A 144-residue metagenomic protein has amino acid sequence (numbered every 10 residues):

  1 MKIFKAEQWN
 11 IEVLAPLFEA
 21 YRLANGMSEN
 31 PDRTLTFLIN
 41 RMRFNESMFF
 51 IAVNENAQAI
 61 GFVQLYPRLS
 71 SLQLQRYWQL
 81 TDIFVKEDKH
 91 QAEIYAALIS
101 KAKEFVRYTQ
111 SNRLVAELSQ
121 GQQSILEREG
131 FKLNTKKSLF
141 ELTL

Functional and structural regions predicted by a protein language model:
M1-P16: A short beta-loop-alpha structural element at the N-terminal edge of CoA-dependent acyl/N-acetyltransferase catalytic
F18-I39: Conserved GNAT-fold acetyl-CoA-binding loop/helix
N40-I51: A short helix-loop-beta-strand connector motif used in the catalytic cores of GNAT acetyltransferases and, in some
I51, Q58-P67: Conserved beta-strand in the GNAT
Q75-E87: Conserved acetyl-CoA binding element of GNAT-fold acetyltransferases
V85, Q91-E104: Conserved acetyl-CoA-binding loop-helix of GNAT-fold acetyltransferases
V106-L118: Conserved GNAT acetyl-CoA-binding A-motif
E117-G121, K132-L144: Conserved catalytic-core motifs of GNAT/GCN5-like acyltransferases
